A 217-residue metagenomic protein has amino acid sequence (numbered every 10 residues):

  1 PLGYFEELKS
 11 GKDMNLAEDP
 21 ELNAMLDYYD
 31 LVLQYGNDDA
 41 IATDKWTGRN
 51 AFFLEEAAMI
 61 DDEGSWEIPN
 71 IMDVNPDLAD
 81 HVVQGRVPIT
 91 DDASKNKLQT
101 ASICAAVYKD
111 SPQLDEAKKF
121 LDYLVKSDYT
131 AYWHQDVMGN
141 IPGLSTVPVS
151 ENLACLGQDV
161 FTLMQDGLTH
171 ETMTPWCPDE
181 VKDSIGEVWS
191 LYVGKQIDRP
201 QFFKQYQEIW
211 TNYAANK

Functional and structural regions predicted by a protein language model:
P1-M14, A57-A58: Extracytoplasmic/periplasmic solute-binding protein
S10-A42: Glycine-centered hinge/linker elements that transmit conformational signals in sensory and ligand-binding systems
Q34-Y35, D73-N140, E187, N216: Extracytoplasmic/periplasmic substrate-recognition and gating elements
A40-L54: Short helix-initiation/N-cap motifs at beta->coil->alpha
K45, D62-I71, I103: Beta->alpha turn/N-cap motifs
L54-E63: Alpha-to-beta junction loops
G85-R86, H134-L191, N216-K217: Long, aromatic- and glycine/proline-rich binding clefts that accommodate carbohydrate-like moieties
L191-K204: Short, charged, surface-exposed loops that flank catalytic or proteolytic processing sites
